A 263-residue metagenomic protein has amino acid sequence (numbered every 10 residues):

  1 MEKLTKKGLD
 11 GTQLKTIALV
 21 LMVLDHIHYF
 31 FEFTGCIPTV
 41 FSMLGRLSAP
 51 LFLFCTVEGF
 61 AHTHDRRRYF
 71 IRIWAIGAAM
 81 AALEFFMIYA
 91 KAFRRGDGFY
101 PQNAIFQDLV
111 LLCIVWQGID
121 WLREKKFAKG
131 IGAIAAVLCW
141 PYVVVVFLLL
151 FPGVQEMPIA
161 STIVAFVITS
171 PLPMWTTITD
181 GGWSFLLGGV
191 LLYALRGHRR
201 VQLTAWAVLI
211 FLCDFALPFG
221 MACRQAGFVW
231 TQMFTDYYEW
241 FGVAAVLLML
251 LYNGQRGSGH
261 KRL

Functional and structural regions predicted by a protein language model:
M1-L263: Alpha-helical transmembrane segments and their immediate juxtamembrane cytosolic regions
